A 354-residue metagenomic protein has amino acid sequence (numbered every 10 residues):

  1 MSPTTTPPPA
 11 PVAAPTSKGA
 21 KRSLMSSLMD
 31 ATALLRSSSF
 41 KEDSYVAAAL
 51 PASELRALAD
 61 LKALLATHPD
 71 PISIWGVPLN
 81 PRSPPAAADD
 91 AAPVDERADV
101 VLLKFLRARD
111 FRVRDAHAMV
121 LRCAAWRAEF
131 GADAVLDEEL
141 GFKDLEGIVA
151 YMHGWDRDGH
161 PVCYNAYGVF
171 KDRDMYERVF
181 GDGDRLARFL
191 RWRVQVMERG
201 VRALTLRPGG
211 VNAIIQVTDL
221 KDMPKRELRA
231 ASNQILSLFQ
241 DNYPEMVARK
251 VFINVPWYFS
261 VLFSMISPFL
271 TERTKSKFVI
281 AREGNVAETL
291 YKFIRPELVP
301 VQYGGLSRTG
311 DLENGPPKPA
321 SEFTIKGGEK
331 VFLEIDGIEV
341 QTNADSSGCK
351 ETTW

Functional and structural regions predicted by a protein language model:
S2-W354: Basic, amphipathic alpha-helical/coil surface patches used to engage anionic, phosphate-bearing ligands and membranes
